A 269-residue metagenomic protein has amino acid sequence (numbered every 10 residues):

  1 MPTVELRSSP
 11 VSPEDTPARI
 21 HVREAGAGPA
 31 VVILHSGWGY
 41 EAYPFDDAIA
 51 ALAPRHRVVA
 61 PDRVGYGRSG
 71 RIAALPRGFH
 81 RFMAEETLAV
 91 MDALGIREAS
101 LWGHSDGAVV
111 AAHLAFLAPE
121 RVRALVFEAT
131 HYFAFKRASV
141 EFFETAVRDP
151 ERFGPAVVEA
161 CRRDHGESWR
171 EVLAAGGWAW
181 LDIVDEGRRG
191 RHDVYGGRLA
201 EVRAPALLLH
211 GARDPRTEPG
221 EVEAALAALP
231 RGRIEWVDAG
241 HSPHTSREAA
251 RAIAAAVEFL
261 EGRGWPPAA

Functional and structural regions predicted by a protein language model:
E14-G70: Conserved HGGG/HGGXW glycine-rich cap/lid loop of the alpha/beta-hydrolase fold
A50, A60-S100: Active-site loop/oxyanion-hole signature of alpha/beta-hydrolase fold enzymes
V109-L117, V122-G154: Flexible "cap/lid" loop of the alpha/beta hydrolase fold
W178-R198: Active-site nucleophile elbow and catalytic-triad environment of alpha/beta-hydrolase enzymes
Y195, A204, E218-A227, E248: Short alpha-helix in the alpha/beta-hydrolase fold that links the catalytic acid
V202, L208-H210: Short beta-strand/loop motif that positions the catalytic acidic residue of the alpha/beta-hydrolase fold
R213-T217, S242: Acidic catalytic loop of the alpha/beta-hydrolase fold
G232-R233, V237-A269: Catalytic active-site module of serine/aspartate enzymes centered on a nucleophile-bearing elbow/loop
